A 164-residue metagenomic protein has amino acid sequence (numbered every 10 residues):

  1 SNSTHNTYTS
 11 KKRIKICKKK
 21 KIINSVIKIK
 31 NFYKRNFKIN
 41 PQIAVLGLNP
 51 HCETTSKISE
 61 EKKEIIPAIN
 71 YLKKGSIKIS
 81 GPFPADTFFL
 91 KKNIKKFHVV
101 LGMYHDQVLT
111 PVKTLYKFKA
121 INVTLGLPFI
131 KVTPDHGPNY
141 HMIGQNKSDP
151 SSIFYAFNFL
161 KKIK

Functional and structural regions predicted by a protein language model:
S1-K164: Anion-binding alpha/beta catalytic cores of soluble intermediary-metabolism enzymes, centered on
